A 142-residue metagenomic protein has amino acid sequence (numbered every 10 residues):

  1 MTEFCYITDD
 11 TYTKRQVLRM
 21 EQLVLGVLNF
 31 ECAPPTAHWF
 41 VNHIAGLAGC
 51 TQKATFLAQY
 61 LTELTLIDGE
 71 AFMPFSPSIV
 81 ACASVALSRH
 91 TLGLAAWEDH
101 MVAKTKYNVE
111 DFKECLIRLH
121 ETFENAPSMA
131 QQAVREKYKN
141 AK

Functional and structural regions predicted by a protein language model:
M1-K142: Acidic, serine/threonine-rich low-complexity regulatory regions at protein termini of eukaryotic cell-cycle
